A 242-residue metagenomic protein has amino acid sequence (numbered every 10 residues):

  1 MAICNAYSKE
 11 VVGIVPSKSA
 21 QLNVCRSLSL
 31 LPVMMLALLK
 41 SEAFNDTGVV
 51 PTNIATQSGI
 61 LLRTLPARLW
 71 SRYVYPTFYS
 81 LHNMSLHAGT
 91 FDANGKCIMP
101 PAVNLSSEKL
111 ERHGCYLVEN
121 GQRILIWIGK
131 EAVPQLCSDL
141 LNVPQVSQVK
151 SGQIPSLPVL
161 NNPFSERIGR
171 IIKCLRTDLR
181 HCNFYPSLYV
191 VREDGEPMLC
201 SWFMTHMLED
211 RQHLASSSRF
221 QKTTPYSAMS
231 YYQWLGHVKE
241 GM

Functional and structural regions predicted by a protein language model:
M1-M242: Extended acidic, low-complexity intrinsically disordered regions
